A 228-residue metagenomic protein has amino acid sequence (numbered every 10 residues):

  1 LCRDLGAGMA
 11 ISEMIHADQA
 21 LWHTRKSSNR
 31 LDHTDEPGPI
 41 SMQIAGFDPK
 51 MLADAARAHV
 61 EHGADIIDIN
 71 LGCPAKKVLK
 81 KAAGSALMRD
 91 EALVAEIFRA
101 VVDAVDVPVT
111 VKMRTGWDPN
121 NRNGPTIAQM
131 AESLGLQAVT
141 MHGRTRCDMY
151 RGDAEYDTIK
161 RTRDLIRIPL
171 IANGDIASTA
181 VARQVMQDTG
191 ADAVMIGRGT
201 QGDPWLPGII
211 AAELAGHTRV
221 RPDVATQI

Functional and structural regions predicted by a protein language model:
L1-I228: Flavin-dependent oxidoreductase catalytic cores
